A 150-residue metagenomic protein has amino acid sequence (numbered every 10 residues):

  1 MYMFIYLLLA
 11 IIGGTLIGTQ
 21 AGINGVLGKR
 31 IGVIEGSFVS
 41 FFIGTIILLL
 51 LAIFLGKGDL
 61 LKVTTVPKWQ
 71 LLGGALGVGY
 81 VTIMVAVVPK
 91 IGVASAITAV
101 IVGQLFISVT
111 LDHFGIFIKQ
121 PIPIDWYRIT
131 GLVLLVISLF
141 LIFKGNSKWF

Functional and structural regions predicted by a protein language model:
M1-I12, K29, I46-W69, I91 (+2 more regions): Membrane-interface interhelical linkers
I12-T19, I23, K68-A94, L141: Hydrophobic alpha-helical transmembrane segments of multi-pass membrane transport proteins, especially secondary
T19-G28, A52, G56, T82-V88 (+1 more regions): C-terminal ends of transmembrane helices
G22-F41, I118: Juxtamembrane helix-loop-helix junctions in multi-pass membrane proteins
K29-V33, I83-V102, I116-I118: Structural motif at transmembrane-helix junctions in multi-pass transporters
V39-S40, A99-V100, Y127-T130: Hydrophobic core positions of alpha-helical segments in small-molecule transporters and transporter systems
T45-I46, L105-F106, V136: Small-residue-rich packing faces within the transmembrane alpha-helices of Major Facilitator Superfamily
F106-W126: C-terminal transmembrane-helix exit sites in multi-pass transporters
